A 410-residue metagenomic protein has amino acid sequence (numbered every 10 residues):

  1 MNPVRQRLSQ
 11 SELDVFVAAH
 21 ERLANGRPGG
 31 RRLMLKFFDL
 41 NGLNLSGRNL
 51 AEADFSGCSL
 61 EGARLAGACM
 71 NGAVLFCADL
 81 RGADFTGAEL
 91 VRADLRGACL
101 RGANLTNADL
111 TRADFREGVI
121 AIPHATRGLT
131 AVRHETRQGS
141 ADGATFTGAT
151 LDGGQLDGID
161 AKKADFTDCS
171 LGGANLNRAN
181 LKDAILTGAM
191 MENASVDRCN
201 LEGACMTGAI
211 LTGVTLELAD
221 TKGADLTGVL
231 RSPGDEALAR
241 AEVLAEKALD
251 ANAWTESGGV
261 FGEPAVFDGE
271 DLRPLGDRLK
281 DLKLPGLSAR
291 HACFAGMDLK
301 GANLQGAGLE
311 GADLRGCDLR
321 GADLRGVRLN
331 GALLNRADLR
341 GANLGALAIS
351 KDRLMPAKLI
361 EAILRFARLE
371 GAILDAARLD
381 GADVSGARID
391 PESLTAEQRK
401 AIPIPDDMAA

Functional and structural regions predicted by a protein language model:
N2-D14, E21-A410: Tandem repeat scaffolds
